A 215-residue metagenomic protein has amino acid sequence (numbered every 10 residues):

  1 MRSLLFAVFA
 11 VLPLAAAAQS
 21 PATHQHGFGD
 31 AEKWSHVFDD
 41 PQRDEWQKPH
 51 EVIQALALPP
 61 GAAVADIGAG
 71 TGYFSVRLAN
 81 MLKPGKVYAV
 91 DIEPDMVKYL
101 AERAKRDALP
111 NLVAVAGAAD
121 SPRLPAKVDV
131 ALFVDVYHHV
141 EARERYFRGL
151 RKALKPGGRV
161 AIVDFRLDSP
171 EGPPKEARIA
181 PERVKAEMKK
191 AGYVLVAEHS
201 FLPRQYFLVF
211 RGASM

Functional and structural regions predicted by a protein language model:
G61-G70: Conserved class I S-adenosyl-L-methionine
E93-D95: Conserved SAM/SAH-binding beta-strand->alpha-helix loop
D107-D120: Conserved SAM-binding strand-loop segment of SAM-dependent methyltransferases
P122-A131: A short acidic, Gly/Pro-enriched loop at the edge of an enzyme's catalytic core that lines a small-molecule cofactor
E144-R159: A short glycine-rich, Lys/Arg-flanked "PGG" loop and its adjoining helix->strand segment in the class I
R159-K185: Conserved class I S-adenosyl-L-methionine
A197-M215: Core SAM-dependent methyltransferase catalytic element
